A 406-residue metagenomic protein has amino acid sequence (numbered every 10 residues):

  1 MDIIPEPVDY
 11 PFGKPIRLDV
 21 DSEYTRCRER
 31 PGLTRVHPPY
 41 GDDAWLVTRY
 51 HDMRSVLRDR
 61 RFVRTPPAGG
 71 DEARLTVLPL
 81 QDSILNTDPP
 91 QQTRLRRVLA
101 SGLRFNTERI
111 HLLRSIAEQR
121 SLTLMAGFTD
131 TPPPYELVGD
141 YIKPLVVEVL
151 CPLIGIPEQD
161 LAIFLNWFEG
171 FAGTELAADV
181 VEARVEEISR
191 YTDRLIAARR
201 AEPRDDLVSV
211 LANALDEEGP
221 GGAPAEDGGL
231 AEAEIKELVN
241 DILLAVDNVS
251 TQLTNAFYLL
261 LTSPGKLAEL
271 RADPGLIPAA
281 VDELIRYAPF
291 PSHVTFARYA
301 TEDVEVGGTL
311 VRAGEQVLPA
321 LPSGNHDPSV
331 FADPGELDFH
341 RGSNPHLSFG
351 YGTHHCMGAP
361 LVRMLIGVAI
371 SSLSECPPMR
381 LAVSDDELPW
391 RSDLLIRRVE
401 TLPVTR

Functional and structural regions predicted by a protein language model:
M1-R406: Cytochrome P450
